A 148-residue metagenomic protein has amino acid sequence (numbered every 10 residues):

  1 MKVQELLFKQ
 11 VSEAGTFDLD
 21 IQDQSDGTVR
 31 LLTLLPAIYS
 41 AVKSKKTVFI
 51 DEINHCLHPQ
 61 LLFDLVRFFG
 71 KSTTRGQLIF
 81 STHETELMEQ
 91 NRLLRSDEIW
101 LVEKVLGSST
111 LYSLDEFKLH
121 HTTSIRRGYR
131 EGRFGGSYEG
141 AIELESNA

Functional and structural regions predicted by a protein language model:
M1-L7, L19, L106-E116: Short, well-ordered strand-loop elements centered on a beta-strand within folded domains, enriched for acidic residues
K2-Y39, T47, I53-L57: Conserved ABC ATPase signature
K45-T47, Q77: Residue-level preference for the first positions of well-ordered beta-strands
I50-E52, S81-T82: Short His-Asn-centered micro-motif
H58-F63: Short alpha-helix of the ABC ATPase nucleotide-binding domain corresponding to the H-loop/switch region
D64-A148: C-terminal lobe/lid and adjacent interdomain/linker elements of RecA-like ASCE P-loop ATPase modules
